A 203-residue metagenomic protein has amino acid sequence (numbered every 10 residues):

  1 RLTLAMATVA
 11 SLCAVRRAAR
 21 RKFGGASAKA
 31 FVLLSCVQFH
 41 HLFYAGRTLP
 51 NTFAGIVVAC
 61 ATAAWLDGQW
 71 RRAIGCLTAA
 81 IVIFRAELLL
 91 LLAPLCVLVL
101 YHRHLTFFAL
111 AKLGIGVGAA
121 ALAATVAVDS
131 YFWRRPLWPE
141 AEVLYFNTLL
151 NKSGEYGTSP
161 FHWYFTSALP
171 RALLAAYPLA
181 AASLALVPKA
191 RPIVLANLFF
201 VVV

Functional and structural regions predicted by a protein language model:
R1-A10, Y44: Loop-to-helix entry region of an early transmembrane alpha helix in multi-pass inner-membrane enzymes
M6-V37, L195: Transmembrane-helix signature of polytopic, membrane-embedded enzymes that assemble or transfer cell-envelope glycans
L12-R20, F39-L42, V58-D67, P94-H102 (+3 more regions): Hydrophobic transmembrane alpha-helices
A28-F39, A63, T78-V82: Short helix- or helix-capping micro-motifs that position conserved polar/aromatic residues at function-defining sites
F43-F53: Short acidic/glycine- and proline-prone juxtamembrane loop motifs at membrane-interface regions of multi-pass membrane
T62-A80, E87-L122, A181-A185: Perimembrane helix-loop-helix junctions
T106-I115, A127-W163: Extracytoplasmic catalytic-loop and juxtamembrane helix elements of membrane-embedded, polyprenol/dolichol-linked
S167-V201: Hydrophobic, aromatic-rich transmembrane alpha-helices and their immediate juxtamembrane boundary segments
